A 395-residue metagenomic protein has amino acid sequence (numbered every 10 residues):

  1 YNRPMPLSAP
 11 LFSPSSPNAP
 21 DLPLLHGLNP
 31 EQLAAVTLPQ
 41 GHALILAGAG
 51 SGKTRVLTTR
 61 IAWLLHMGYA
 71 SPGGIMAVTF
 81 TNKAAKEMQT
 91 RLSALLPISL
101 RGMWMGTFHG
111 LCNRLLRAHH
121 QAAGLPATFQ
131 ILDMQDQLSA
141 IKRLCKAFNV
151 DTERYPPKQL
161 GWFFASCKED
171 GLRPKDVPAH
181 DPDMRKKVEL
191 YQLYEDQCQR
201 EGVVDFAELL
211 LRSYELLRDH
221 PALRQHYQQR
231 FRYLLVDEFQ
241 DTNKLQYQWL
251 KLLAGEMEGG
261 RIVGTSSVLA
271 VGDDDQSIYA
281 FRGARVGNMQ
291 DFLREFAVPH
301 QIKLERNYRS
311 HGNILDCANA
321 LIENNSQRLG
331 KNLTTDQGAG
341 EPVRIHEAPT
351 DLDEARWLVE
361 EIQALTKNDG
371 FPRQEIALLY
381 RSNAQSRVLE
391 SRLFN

Functional and structural regions predicted by a protein language model:
N2-A127, I131, Q225, V263-T265 (+3 more regions): P-loop NTPase Walker
P6-P14, L24-L25, L57, W63 (+2 more regions): Conserved RecA-like helicase ATPase core segment that couples NTP binding/hydrolysis to strand translocation
H26-T37, G41-L46, V56-L57, Y69 (+6 more regions): Conserved helicase NTPase motor core
Q32, G50, T81, T107 (+7 more regions): Residue-level signature of catalytic and energy-coupling elements of molecular machines, predominantly ATP/GTP-dependent
P39, R60-L64, M88, L92 (+5 more regions): Hydrophobic residues on the short alpha-helix immediately C-terminal to a glycine-rich phosphate/catalytic loop
A70-N82, M103, D237, V271 (+4 more regions): Conserved RecA-like ASCE P-loop NTPase motor core of nucleic-acid helicases/translocases
N82-Q89, G102-M105, H109, M134-L138 (+9 more regions): Amphipathic alpha-helical transducer elements in NTP-driven molecular machines
L100-M103, H120-E208, F231, Q301-Y308 (+3 more regions): ATP-hydrolysis module of ASCE/P-loop NTPase motor domains, specifically the Walker B Asp-Glu catalytic pair
